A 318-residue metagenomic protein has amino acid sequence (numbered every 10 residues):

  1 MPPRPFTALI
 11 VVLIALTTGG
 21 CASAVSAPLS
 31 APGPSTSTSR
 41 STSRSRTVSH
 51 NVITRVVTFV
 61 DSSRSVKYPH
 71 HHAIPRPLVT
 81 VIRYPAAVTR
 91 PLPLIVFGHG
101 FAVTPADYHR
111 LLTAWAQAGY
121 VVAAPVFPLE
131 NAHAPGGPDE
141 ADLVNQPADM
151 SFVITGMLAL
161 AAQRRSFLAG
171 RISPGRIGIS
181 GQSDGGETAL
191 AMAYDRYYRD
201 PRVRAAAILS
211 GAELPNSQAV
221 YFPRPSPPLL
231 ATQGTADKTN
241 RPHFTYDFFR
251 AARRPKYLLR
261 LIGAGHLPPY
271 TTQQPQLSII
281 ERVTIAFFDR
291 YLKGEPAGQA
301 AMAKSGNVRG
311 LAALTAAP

Functional and structural regions predicted by a protein language model:
A27-G33, R40-R90, V96, V121: Short conserved active-site loop signatures built around small residues
V88-L92, F97-P135, K238-R241: Short substrate-entry loop that stabilizes the transition state in hydrolases
G100, G181-G185, A189: Gly/Ala-rich beta-loop-alpha elbow adjacent to hydrolase catalytic centers
D107, D139-P174, A191: Alpha/beta-hydrolase active-site loop
P225, A231-Q233, D237: Short beta-strand/loop motif that positions the catalytic acidic residue of the alpha/beta-hydrolase fold
A236-N240, H266-L267: Acidic catalytic loop of the alpha/beta-hydrolase fold
N240-R250, Q273: Short alpha-helix in the alpha/beta-hydrolase fold that links the catalytic acid
G263, Q273-P318: Alpha/beta-hydrolase-fold serine-hydrolase catalytic core, especially in secreted/extracellular enzymes
